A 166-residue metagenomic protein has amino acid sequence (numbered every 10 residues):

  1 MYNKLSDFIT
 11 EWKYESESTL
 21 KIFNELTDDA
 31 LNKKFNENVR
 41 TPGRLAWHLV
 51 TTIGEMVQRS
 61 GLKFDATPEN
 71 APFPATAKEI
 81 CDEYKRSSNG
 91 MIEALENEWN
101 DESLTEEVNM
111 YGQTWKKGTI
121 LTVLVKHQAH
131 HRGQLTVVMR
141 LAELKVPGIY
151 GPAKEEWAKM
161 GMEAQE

Functional and structural regions predicted by a protein language model:
M1, N38, A77-I80, K117: Residue-level recognition of alpha-helical structural elements
M1-E11: Extreme N-terminal tail/first-helix region
I9-K13, E17-L20, A30-N70, N109-E166: Short, contiguous alpha-helical
F23-E25: His/Met- and acidic-residue-enriched segments that coordinate or traffic transition-metal cofactors and support
Q58, L62-W99: Helix-adjacent hinge/juxtasegments
A94, E102, E155-A158: A general structural signal for short secondary-structure boundary/capping elements
N97-Y111: Acidic catalytic patch
